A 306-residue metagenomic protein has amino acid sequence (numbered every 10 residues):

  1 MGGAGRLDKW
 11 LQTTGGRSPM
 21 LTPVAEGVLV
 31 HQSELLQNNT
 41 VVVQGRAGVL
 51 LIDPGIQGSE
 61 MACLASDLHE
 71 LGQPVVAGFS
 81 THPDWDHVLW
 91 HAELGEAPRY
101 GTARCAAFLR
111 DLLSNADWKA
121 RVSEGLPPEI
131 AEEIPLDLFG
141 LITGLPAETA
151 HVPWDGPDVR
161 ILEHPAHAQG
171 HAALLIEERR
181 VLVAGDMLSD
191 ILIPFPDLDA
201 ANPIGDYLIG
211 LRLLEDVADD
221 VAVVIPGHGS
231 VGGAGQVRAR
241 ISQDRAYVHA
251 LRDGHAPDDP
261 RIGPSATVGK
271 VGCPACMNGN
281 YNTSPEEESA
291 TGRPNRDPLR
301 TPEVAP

Functional and structural regions predicted by a protein language model:
R6-S18, R212-V223, S230-P306: Accessory terminal helices/loops
P19-E70, A173-G185: Conserved beta-strand hairpin/beta-sheet module of binuclear metal-dependent hydrolase folds, prominently
P23, E70, A107-L162, E178 (+1 more regions): Metallo-beta-lactamase
V49-L50, I56-Q57, D158-P165, Q169-R240: Metallo-beta-lactamase
I56-Q57, A103-A107, M187-S189, D253: Short, acidic/turn-prone active-site loops that include or flank metal/cofactor- and phosphate-binding residues
S59-R104: Active-site metal-binding motif and surrounding structural segment of the metallo-beta-lactamase
D86-H87, A107, V231-A234: Short, active-site-adjacent cap segments at secondary-structure transitions
W90-E93, L112-S114, P196, Q236-A239: Short amphipathic alpha-helical segments
